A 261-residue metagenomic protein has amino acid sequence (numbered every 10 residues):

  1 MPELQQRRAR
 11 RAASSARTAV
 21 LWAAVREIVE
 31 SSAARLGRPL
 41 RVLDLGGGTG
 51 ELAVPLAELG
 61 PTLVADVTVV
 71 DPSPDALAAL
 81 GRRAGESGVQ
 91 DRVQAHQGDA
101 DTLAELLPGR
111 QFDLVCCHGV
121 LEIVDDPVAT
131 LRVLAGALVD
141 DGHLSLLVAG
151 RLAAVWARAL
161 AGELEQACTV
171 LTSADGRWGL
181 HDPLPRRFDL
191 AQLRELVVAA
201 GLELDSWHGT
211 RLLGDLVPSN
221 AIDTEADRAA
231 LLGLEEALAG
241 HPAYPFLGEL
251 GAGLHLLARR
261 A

Functional and structural regions predicted by a protein language model:
M1-L40, E51-P55, P218: Conserved class I S-adenosyl-L-methionine
G46-G48: Class I SAM-dependent methyltransferase "Motif I" SAM/SAH-binding loop
G50-T102: Class I SAM-dependent methyltransferase SAM/SAH-binding core
C116: A conserved beta-strand element that flanks and buttresses the S-adenosyl-L-methionine
V128-H143: A short glycine-rich, Lys/Arg-flanked "PGG" loop and its adjoining helix->strand segment in the class I
H143-T172: Conserved class I S-adenosyl-L-methionine
L184-G201, W207: Short alpha-helix
S206-A261: Conserved Class I S-adenosyl-L-methionine
